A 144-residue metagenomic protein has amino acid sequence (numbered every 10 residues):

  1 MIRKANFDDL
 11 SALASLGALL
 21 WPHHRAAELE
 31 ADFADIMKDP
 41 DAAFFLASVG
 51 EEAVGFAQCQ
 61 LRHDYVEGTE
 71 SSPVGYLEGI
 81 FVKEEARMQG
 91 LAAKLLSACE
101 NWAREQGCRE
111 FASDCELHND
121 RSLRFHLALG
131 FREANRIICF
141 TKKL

Functional and structural regions predicted by a protein language model:
M1-L13: A short beta-loop-alpha structural element at the N-terminal edge of CoA-dependent acyl/N-acetyltransferase catalytic
A14-E28: Helix-loop element at the rim of GNAT/NAT acetyltransferase active sites that forms part of the acceptor-substrate
R25-L46, Q58: Active-site rim helix/loop that mediates acceptor-substrate recognition in acyltransferases
L46, E52-L61, Y76, F81: Conserved beta-strand in the GNAT
E70-E84, I138: Conserved acetyl-CoA binding element of GNAT-fold acetyltransferases
V82, M88-N101, R124, A128: Conserved acetyl-CoA-binding loop-helix of GNAT-fold acetyltransferases
A93, E105, L117-R136: Conserved active-site alpha-helix within GNAT-family acetyltransferase domains
L96, A103-C115: Conserved GNAT acetyl-CoA-binding A-motif
